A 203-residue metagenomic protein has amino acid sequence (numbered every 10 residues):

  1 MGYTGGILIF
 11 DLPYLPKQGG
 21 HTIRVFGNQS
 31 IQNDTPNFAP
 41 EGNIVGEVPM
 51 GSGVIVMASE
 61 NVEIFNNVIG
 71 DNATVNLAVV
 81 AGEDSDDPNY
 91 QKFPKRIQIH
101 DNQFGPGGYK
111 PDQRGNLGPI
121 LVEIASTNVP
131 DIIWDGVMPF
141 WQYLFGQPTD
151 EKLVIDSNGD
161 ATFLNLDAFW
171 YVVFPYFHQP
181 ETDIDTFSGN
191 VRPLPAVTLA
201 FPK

Functional and structural regions predicted by a protein language model:
M1-K203: Extracellular parallel beta-helix/beta-solenoid repeat domains
